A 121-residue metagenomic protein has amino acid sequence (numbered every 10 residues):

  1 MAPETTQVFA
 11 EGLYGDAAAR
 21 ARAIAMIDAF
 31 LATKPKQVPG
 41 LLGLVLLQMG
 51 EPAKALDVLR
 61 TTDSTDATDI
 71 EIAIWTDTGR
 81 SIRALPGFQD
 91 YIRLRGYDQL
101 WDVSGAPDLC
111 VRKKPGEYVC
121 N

Functional and structural regions predicted by a protein language model:
M1-N121: Alpha-helical protein-protein interaction modules
